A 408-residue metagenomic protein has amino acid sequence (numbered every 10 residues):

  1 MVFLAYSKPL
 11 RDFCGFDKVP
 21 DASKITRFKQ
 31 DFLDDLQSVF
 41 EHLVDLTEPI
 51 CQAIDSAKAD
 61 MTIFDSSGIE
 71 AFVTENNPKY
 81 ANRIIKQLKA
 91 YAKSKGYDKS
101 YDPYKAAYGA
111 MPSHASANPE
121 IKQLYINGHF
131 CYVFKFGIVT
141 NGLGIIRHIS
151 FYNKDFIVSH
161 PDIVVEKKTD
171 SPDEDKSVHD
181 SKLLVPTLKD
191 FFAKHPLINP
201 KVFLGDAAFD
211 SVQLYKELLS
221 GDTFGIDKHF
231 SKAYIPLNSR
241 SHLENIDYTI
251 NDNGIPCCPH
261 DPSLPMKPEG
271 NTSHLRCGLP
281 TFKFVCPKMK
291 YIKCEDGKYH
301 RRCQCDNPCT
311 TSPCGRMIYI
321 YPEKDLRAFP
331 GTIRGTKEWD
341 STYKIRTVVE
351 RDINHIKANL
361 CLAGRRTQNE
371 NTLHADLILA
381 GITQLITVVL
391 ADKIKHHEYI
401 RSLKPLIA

Functional and structural regions predicted by a protein language model:
M1-L43, A57, N371: Short, positively charged, Gly/Tyr-enriched micro-motifs that form contact patches at catalytic or ligand/partner
I25-F203, A207, V212-S220, I226-D227: Polybasic low-complexity intrinsically disordered regions
G68, F209, S239-S241, N307: Active-site-proximal loop/turn and secondary-structure-junction residues that shape catalytic pockets, frequently
A117, F282-G335: Long, low-complexity, polar/charged, intrinsically disordered or flexibly structured peripheral segments
K216-L219, P236-I250: Positively charged, helix-rich recognition surfaces that bind polyanionic ligands
F224-S241: RNase H-like polynucleotidyl transferase catalytic core
I246-V285, P322-Q368: Short amphipathic alpha-helical "interface-anchor" segments enriched in bulky aromatics
S341-A408: Basic, amphipathic alpha-helical segments enriched in Lys/Arg and hydrophobic/aromatic residues
